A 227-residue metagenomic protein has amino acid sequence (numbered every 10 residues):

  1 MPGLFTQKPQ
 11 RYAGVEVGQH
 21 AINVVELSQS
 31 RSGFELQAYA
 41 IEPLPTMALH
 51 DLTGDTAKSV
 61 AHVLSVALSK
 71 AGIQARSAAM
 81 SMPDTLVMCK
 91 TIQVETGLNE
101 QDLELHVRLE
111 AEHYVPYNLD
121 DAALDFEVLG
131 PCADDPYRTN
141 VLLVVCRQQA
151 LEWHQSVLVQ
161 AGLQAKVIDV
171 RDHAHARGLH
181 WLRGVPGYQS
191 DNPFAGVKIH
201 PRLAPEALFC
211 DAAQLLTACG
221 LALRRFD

Functional and structural regions predicted by a protein language model:
M1-D227: Hydrophobic/aromatic-enriched cytosolic interaction surfaces used to assemble or bind macromolecules
